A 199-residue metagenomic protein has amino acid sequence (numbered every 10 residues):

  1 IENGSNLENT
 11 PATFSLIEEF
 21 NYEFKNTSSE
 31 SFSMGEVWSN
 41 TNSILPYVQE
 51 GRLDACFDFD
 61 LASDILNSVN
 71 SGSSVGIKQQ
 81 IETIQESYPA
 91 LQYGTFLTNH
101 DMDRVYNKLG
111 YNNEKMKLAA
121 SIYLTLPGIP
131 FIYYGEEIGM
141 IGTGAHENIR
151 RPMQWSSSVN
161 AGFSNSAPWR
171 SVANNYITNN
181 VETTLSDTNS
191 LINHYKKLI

Functional and structural regions predicted by a protein language model:
I1-I199: Active-site and adjacent substrate-binding regions of carbohydrate-active enzymes
